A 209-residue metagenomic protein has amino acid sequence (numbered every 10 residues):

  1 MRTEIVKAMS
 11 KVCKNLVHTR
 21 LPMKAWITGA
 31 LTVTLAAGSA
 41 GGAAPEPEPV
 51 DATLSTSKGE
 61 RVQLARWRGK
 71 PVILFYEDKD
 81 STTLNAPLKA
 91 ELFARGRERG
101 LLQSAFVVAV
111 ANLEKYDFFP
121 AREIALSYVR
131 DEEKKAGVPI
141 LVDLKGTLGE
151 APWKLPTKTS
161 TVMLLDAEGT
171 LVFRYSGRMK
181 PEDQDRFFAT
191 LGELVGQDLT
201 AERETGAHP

Functional and structural regions predicted by a protein language model:
M1-M23: N-terminal secretory signal peptides that target proteins for export/translocation
W26-A37: Bacterial N-terminal signal peptides
A36-E46: Bacterial Sec-dependent signal peptides at the C-terminal "C-region" and cleavage site
T53-P71: A short beta-strand-turn-helix
R66-L88: Short active-site neighborhood of thiol/selenol oxidoreductases, capturing the structured segment around
T82-E132: Structural microenvironment flanking redox-active thiols in thiol-disulfide oxidoreductases
V108, E123-T157: Short, internal strand/loop/helix patches that form the active-site neighborhood or redox-interaction surface
K158-P209: Thiol-/selenol-based redox modules, centered on thioredoxin-like and closely related oxidoreductase domains
